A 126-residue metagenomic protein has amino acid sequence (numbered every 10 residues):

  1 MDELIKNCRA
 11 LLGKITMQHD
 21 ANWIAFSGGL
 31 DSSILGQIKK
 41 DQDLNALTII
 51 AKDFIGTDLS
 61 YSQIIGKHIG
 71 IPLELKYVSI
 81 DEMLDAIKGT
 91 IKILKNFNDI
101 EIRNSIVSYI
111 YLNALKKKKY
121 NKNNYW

Functional and structural regions predicted by a protein language model:
M1-W126: ATP-dependent adenylate-handling active sites, centered on carboxylate activation for C-N bond formation
